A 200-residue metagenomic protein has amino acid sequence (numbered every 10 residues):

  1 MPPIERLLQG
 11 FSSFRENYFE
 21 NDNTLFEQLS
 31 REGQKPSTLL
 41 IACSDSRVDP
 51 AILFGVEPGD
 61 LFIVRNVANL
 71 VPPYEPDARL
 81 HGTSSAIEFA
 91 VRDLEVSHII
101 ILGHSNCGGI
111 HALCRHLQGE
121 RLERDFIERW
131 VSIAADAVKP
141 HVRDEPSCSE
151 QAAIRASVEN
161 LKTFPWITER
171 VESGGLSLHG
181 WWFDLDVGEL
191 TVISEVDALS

Functional and structural regions predicted by a protein language model:
M1-P36, N69-S97, G108-S200: Divalent-metal-activated hydrolytic enzyme cores
R31-P50: N-terminal low-complexity or amphipathic/hydrophobic leaders
G33, S46, F54-E57, L80-T83 (+1 more regions): Generic structural signal for well-ordered secondary structure
S37-L40, D60-F62, S97-I100: Structural motif
I41-C43, R65, L102-S105, H179-D184: Short beta-strand segments
R47-L70: Catalytic core of membrane glycerolipid acyltransferases/transacylases, capturing the structured, soluble-facing
